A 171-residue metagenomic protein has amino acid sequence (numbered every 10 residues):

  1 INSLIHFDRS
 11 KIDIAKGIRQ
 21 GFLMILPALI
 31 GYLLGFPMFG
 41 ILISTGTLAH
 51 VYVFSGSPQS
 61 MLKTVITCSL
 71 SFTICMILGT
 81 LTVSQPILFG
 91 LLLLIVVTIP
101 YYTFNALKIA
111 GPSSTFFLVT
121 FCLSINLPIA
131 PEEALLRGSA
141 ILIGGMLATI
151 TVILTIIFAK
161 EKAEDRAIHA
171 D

Functional and structural regions predicted by a protein language model:
I1-D171: A transmembrane helix-and-boundary motif of multi-pass membrane transporters/channels
